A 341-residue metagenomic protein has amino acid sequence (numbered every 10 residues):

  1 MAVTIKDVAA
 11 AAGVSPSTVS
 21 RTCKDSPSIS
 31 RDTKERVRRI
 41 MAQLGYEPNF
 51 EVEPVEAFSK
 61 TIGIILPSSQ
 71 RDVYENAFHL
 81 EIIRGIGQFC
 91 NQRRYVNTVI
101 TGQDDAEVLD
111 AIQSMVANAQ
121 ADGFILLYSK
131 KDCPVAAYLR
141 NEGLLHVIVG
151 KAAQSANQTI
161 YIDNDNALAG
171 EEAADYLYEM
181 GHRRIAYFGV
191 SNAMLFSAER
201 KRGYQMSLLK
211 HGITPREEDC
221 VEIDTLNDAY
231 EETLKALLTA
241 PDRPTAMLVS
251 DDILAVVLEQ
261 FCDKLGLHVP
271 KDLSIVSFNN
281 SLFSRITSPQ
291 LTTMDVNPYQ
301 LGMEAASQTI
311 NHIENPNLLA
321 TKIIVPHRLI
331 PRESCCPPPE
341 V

Functional and structural regions predicted by a protein language model:
M1-A12, P16: Extreme N-terminal segment that seeds HTH/winged-HTH DNA-binding domains in transcriptional regulators
V3, A42-A77: N-terminal helix-turn-helix/winged-helix DNA-binding helices and compositionally similar short basic alpha-helical
S68-E81, V99-E107, I162-E172, F188-T233 (+5 more regions): Hinge/beta->alpha junction and helix N-cap segments in small-molecule ligand-binding domains
I83, G87-L126, K130: Central regulatory/effector-binding core of bacterial HTH transcription factors
L127-A169, T214, I253, N279-L291: Flexible loop/hinge segments that line or gate small-molecule binding clefts
R183-R184, P215-D219, V269-S274: Short acidic capping loops at alpha-helix termini that bridge into adjacent secondary structure
E231-V341: Flexible loop/turn connectors
